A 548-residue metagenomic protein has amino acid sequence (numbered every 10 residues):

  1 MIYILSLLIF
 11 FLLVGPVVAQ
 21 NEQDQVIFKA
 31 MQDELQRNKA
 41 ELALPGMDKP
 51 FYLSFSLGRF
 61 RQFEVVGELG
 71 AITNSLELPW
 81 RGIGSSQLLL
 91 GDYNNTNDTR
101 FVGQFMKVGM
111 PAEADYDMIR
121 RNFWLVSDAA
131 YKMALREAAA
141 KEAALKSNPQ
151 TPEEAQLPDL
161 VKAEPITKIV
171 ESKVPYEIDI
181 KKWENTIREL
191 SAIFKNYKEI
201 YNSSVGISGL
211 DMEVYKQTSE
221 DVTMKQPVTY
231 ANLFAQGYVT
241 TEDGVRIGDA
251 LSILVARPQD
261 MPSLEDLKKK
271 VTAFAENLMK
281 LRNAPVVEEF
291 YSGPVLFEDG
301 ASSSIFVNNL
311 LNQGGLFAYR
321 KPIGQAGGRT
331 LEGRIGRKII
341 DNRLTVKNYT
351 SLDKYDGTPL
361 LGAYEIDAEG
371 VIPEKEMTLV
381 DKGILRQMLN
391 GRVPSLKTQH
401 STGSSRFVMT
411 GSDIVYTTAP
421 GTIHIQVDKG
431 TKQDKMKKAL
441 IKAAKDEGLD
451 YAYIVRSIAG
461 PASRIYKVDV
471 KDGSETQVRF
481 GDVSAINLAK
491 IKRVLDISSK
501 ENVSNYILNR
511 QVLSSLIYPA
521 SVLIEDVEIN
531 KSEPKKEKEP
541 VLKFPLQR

Functional and structural regions predicted by a protein language model:
I4-G15: Bacterial N-terminal signal peptides
L8-I9, G103, S405: Short non-domain terminal segments
V18-D356, L361-I366, K382, F480 (+5 more regions): Active-site bordering "gate/hinge" segments that shape substrate access to catalytic or cofactor-binding pockets
S351, E369-R548: Long, low-charge, small-residue-enriched segments that form tightly packed helices used for assembly/packing
